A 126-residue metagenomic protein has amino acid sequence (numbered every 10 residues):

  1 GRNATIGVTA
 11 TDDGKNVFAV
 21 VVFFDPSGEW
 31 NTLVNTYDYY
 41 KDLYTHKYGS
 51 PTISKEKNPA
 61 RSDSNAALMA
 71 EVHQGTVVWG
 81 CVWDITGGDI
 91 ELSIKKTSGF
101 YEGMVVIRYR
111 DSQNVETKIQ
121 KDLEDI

Functional and structural regions predicted by a protein language model:
G1-Y40: Mid-chain, structured segments of secreted extracytoplasmic proteins
F24-I126: Non-cytosolic coordination micro-motifs
